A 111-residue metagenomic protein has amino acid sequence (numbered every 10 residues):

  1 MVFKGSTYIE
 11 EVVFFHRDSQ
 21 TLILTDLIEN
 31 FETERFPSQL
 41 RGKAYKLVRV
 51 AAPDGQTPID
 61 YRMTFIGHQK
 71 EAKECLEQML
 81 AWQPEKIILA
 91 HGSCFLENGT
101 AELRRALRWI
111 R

Functional and structural regions predicted by a protein language model:
M1-L47, E71-C75, A81: Catalytic core of the metallo-beta-lactamase
F36-R111: Cap/insert and terminal regions of metallo-dependent hydrolase folds
